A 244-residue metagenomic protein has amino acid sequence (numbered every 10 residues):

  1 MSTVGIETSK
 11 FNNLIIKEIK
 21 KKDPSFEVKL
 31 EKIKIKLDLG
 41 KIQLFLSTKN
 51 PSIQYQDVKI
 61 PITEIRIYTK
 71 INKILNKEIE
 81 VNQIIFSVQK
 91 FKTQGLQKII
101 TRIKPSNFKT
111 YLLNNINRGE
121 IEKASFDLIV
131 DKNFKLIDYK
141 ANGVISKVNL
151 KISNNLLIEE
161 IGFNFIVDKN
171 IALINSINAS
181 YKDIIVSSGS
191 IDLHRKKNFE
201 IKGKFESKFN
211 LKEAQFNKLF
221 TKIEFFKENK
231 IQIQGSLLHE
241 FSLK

Functional and structural regions predicted by a protein language model:
S2-G95, L113-I121, S125-D131, A172 (+2 more regions): Terminal hydrophobic membrane-targeting helix
Q43-S52, E80-S125, D138-N149, L157-I158 (+1 more regions): Small-residue helix/turn framework positions
K132-I137: Extracytoplasmic/ectodomain regions of membrane proteins and secreted proteins
